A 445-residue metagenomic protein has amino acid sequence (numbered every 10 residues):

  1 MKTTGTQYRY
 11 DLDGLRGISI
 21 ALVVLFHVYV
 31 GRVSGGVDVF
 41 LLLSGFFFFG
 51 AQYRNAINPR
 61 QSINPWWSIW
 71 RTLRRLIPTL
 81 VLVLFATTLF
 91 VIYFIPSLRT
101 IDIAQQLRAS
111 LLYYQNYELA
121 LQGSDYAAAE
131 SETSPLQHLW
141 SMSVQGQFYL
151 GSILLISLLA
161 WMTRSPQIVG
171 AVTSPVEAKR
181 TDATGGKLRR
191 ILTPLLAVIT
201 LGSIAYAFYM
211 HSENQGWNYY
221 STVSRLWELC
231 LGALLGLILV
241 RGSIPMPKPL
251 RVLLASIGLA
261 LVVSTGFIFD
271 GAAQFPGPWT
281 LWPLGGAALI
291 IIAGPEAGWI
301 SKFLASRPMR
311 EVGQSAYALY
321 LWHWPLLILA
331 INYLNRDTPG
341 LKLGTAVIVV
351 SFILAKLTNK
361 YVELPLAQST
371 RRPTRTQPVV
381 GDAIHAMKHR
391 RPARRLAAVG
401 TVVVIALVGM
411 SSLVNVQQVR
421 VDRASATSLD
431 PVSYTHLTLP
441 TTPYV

Functional and structural regions predicted by a protein language model:
M1-P378, A386: Membrane-interface helix/loop caps of multi-pass membrane proteins
A178-T181, T435-L439: Low-complexity intrinsically disordered segments
G271, L334-P339, F352, K360 (+2 more regions): Extracellular/periplasmic envelope-modification machinery, especially enzymes that add or remove acyl/ester groups on
